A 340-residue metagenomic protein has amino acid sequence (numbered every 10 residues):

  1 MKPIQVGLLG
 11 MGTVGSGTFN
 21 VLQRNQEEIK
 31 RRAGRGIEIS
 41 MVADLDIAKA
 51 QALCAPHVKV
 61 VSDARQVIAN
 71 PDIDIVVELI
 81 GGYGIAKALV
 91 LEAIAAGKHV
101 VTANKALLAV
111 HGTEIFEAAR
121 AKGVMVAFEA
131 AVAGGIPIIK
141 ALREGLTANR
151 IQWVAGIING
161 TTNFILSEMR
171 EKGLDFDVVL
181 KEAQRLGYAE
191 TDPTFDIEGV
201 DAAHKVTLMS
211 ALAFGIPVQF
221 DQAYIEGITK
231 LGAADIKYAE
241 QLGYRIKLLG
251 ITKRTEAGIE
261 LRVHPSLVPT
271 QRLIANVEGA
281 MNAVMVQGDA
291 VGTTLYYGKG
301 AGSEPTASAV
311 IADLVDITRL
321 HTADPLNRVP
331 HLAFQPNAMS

Functional and structural regions predicted by a protein language model:
M1-A96: N-terminal glycine-/serine-/threonine-rich beta1-alpha1-beta2 phosphate-ribose binding loop of Rossmann-like
L45-I47, R65, K105-A106, T113 (+3 more regions): Short, ordered loop/turn segments at secondary-structure junctions
I85-A96, K105-R143: Rossmann-fold NAD(P)-binding glycine/threonine-rich loop
H99-V101: A short hydrophobic/small-residue beta-strand
R120-D201, L208: Rossmann-like NAD(P)H-binding beta-loop-alpha module
V179-N276, M281-A283: Substrate-binding/catalytic subdomain of NAD(P)-dependent oxidoreductase enzymes
I228, T294, G298-E304: Glycine-rich phosphate/pyrophosphate-binding beta-alpha loops
A309, L314-D316, L320-S340: A conserved regulatory-domain signal marking ACT and ACT-like small-molecule sensing domains and adjacent regulatory
